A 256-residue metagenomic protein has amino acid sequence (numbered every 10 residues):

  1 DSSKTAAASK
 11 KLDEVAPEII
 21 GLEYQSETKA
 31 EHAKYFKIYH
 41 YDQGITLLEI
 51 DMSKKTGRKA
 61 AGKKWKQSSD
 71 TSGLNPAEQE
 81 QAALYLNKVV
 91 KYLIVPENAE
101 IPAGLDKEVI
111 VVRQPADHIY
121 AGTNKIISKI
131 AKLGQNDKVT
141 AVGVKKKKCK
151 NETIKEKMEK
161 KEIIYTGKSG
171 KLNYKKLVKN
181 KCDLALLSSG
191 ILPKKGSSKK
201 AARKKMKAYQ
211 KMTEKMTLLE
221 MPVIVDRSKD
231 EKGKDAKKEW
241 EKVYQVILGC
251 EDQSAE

Functional and structural regions predicted by a protein language model:
S2-H40: N-terminal low-complexity, Pro/Thr/Ser-rich intrinsically disordered segments that act as propeptides or flexible
S9, Y39-M206: A short, structured surface patch at a secondary-structure boundary
S9-L12, A16-I19, Y35, T71 (+2 more regions): Intrinsically disordered, low-complexity regions
A16-G21, Q114-P115, P222: Proline-rich low-complexity regions
H118, E162, K175, K179-E256: Extracytoplasmic substrate-binding proteins
